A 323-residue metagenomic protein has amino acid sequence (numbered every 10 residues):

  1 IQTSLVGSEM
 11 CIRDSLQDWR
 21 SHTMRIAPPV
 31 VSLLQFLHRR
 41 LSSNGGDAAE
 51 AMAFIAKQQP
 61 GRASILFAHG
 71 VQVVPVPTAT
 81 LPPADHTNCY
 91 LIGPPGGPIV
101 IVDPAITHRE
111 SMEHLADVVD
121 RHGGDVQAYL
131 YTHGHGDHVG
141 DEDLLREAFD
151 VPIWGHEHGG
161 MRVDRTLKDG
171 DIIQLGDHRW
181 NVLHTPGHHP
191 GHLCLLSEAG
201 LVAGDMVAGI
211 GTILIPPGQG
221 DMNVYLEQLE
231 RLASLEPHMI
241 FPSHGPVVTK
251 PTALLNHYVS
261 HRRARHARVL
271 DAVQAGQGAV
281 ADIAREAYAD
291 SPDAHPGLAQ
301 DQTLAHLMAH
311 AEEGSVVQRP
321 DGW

Functional and structural regions predicted by a protein language model:
I1-G7, C11: Single conserved hydrophobic/aromatic residue that forms the stacking wall/gate of nucleotide- or nucleobase-binding
R40-K57: Amphipathic alpha-helical
S64-A68, V74, I92, G170-L175: Short acidic-hydrophobic surface loop/beta-edge motif
Q72-R121, C194-G204, G209: Conserved beta-strand hairpin/beta-sheet module of binuclear metal-dependent hydrolase folds, prominently
D85-H86, I106-R179: Active-site HxH/HxHxD metal-binding segment of metal-dependent hydrolases
P98-I101, I106-H108, R179-H184, H189-R268 (+1 more regions): Metallo-beta-lactamase
A128, T132-H138, H188, H192 (+2 more regions): Histidine-centered divalent metal-coordination motifs
D271-W323: C-terminal regulatory/interaction regions
